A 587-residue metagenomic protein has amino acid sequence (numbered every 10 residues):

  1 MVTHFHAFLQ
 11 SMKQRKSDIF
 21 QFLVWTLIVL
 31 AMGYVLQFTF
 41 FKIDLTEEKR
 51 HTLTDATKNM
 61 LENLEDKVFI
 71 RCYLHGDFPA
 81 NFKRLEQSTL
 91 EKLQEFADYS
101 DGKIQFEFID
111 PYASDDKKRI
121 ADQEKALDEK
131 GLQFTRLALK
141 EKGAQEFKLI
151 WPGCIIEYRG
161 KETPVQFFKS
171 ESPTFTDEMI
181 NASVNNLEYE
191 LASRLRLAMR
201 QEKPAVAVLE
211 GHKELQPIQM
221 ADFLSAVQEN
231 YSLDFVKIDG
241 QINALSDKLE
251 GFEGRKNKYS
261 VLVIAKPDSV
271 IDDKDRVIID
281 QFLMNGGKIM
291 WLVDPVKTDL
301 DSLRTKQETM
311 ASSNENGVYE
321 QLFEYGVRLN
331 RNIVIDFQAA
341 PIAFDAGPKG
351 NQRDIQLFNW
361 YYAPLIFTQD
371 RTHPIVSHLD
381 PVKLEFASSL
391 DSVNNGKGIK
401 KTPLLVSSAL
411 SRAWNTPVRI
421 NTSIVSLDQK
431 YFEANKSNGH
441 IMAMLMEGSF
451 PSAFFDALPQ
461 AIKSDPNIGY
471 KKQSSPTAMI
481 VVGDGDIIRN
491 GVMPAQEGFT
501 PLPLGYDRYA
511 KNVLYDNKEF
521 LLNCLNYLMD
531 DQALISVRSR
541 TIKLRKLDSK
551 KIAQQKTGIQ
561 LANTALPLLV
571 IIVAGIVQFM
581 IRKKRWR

Functional and structural regions predicted by a protein language model:
H4-R587: Short, surface-exposed patches at the edges or C-terminal ends of soluble domains, predominantly
